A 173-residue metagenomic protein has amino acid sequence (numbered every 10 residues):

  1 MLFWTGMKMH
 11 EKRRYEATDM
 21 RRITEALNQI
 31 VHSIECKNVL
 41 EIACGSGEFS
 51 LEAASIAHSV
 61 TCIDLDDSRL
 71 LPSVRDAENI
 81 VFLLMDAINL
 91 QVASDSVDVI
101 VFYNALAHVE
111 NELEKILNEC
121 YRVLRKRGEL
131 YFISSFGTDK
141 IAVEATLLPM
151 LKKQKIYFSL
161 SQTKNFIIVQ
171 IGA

Functional and structural regions predicted by a protein language model:
W4-R21: Class I SAM-dependent methyltransferase Rossmann-like catalytic core, especially the SAM/SAH-binding loop
A17-C36: Conserved alpha-helix/loop element of class I SAM-dependent methyltransferases that forms part of the SAM/SAH-binding
K37-G45: Conserved class I S-adenosyl-L-methionine
S46-I88: Class I SAM-dependent methyltransferase SAM/SAH-binding core
I88-I100: A short acidic, Gly/Pro-enriched loop at the edge of an enzyme's catalytic core that lines a small-molecule cofactor
V99-E112: A short SAM/SAH-binding and catalytic strip from SAM-dependent methyltransferases
E114-K126: A short glycine-rich, Lys/Arg-flanked "PGG" loop and its adjoining helix->strand segment in the class I
R127-S135: Conserved beta-strand signature within the Rossmann-like core of class I S-adenosyl-L-methionine
